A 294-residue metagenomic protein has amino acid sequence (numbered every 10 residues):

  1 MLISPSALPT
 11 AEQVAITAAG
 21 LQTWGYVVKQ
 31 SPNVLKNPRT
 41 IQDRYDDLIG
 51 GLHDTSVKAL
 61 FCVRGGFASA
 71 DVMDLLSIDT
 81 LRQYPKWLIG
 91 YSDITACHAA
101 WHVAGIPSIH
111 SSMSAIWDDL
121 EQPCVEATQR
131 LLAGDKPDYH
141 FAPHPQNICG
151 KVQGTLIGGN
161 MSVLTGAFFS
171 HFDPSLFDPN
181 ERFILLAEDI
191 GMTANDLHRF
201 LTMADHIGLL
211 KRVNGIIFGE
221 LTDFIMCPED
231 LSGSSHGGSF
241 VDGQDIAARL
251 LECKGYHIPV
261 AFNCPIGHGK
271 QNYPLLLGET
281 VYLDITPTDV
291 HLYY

Functional and structural regions predicted by a protein language model:
M1-S56: ATP/NTP phosphate-donor binding region
L8-Q13, G20, T155-A187: Conserved beta-alpha junction segments in alpha/beta enzyme cores
S56, L81-W87, I106, V213-N214 (+1 more regions): A short helix->loop->beta-strand "cap" motif at the edges of active sites that frequently abuts
G66-Q83, A99, D230-L231: Short Gly/Thr/Asp-enriched flexible loops that form oxyanion-binding sites at enzyme active sites
I78-A100, P107-S114: Short, acidic/small-residue loops that bind anionic groups at enzyme active sites
P107-F172: Conserved anion/nucleotide-ligand pocket segment
P179-G243: Internal helical hairpin/lid segments
F218-Y294: ATP/nucleoside-binding phosphotransfer catalytic cores, i.e., glycine-rich phosphate-binding loops
